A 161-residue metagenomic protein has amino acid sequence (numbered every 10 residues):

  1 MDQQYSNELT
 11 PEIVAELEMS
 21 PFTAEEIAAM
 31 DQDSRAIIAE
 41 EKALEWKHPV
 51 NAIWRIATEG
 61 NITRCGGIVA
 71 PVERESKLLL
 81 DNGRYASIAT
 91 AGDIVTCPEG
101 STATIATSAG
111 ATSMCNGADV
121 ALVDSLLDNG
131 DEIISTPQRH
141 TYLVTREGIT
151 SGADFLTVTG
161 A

Functional and structural regions predicted by a protein language model:
M1-A161: Intrinsically disordered, low-complexity proline/glycine-rich segments
